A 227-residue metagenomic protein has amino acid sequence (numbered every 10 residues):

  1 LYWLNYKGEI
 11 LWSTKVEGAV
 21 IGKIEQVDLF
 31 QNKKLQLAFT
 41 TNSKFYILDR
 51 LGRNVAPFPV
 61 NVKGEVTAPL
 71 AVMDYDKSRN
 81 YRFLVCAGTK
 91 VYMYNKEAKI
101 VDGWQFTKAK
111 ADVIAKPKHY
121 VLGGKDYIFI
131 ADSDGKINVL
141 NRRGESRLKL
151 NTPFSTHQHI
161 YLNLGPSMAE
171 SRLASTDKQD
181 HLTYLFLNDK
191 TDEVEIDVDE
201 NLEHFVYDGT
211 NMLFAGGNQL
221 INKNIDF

Functional and structural regions predicted by a protein language model:
L1-F227: Extracytoplasmic/lumenal domain signature
